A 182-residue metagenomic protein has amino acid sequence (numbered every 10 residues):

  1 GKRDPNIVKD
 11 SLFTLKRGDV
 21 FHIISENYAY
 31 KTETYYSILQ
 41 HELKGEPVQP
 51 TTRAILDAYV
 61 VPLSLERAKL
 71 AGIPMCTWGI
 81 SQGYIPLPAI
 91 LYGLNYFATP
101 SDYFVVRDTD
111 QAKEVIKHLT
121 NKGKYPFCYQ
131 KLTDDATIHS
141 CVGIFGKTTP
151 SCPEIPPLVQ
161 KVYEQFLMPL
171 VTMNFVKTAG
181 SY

Functional and structural regions predicted by a protein language model:
G1-I24, Y28-A29, Y35-Q160: Active-site nucleotide/adenylate-binding loops and adjacent lid/helix of ATP-dependent enzymes
T137-S140, E164-Y182: Conserved metal-phosphate-binding beta-hairpin within the catalytic cores of diverse ATP-dependent phosphoryl-transfer
